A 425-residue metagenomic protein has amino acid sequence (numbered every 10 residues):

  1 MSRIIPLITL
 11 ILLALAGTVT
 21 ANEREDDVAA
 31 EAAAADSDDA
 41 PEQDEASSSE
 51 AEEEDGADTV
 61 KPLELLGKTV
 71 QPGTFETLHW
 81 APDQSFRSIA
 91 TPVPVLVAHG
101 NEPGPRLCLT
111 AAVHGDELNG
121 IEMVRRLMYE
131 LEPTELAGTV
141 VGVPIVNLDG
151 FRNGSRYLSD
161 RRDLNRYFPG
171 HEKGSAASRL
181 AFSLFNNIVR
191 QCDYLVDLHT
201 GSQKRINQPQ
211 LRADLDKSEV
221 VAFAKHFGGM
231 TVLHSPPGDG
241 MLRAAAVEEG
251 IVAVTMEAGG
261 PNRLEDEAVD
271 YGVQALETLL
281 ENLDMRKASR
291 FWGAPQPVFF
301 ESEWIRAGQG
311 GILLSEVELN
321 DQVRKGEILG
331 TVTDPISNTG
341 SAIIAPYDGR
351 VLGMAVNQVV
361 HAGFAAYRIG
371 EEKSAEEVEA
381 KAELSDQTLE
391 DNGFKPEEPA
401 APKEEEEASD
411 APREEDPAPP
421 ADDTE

Functional and structural regions predicted by a protein language model:
M1-E23: Sec-dependent N-terminal signal peptides
N22-E425: Structured catalytic-domain cores with a bias toward divalent-metal coordination
